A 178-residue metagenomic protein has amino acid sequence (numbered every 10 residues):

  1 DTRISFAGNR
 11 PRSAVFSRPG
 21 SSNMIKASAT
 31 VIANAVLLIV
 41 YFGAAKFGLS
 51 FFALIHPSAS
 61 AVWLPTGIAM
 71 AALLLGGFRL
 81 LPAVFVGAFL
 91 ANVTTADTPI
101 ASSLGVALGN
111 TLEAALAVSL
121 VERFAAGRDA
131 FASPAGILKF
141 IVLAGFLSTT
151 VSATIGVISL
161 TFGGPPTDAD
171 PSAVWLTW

Functional and structural regions predicted by a protein language model:
R3-A27: Short, Lys/Arg-rich, polar N-terminal cytosolic tail immediately upstream of the first transmembrane signal-anchor
N23-V62, G67-A169: Short helix-perturbing small/polar motifs within transmembrane alpha-helices
L73, T177-W178: Residue-level signal for helical boundary/lining positions with a hydrophobic bias
D170-W175: Outer-membrane beta-barrel porins/channels
